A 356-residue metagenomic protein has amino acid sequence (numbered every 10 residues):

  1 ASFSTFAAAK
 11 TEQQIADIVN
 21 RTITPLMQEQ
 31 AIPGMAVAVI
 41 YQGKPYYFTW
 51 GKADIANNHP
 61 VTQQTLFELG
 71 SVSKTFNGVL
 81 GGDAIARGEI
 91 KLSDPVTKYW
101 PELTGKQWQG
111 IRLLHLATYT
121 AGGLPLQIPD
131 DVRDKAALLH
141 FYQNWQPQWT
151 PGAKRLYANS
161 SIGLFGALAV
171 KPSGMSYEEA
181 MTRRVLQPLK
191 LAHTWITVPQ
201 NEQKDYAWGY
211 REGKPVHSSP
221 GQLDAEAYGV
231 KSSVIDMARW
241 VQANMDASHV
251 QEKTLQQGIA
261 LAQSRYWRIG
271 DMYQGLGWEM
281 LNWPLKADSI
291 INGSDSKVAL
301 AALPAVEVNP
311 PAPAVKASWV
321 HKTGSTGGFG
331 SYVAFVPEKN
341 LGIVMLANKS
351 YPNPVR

Functional and structural regions predicted by a protein language model:
S2-S4: N-terminal signal peptide c-region/cleavage motif recognized by signal peptidases
K10-F67, E89-K91, A136-W145: Short, conserved catalytic-motif segment at the N-terminal edge
Q28-A36, A56-L116, P147-S161, A225-Y228 (+1 more regions): Short active-site loop at a secondary-structure junction that contains or immediately precedes the catalytic residue(s)
Y47-W50, D54, K106-S325: Short, surface-exposed loop or secondary-structure junction motifs that flank catalytic or metal-binding residues
D54-N57, K297, G328-F329, Y351-P354: A short local loop/turn or secondary-structure capping micro-motif enriched for an aromatic residue
H59, V216-G221, F335-K339: Short, flexible turn/loop "capping" segments at secondary-structure junctions
D271, W283, K349-R356: Short, gly/Ser/Thr-rich active-site loops of penicillin-recognizing serine hydrolases
K322, G330-F335, K339-K349: Short, well-ordered beta-strand elements
